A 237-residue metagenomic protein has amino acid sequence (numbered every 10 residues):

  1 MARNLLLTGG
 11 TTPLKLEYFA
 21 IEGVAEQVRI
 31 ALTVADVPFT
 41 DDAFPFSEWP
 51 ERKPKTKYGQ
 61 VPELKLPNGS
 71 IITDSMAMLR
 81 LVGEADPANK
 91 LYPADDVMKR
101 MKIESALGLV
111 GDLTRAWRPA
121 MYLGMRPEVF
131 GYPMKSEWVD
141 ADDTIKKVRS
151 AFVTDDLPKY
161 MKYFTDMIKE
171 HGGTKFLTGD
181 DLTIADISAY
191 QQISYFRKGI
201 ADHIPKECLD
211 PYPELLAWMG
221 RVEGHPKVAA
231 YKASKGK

Functional and structural regions predicted by a protein language model:
R3-K147, E170: GST-like domain detector, emphasizing the conserved glutathione-binding G-site in the N-terminal thioredoxin-like
N4, L216, R221-K237: C-terminal helix/juxtamembrane-tail motif
G83, Q192-I193, R221, K232: Active-site-flanking alpha-helical
N89-D95, K175-G179, P205-K206, A229-S234: Short, hydrophobic secondary-structure boundary micro-motifs
A106-G220: GST-like fold's C-terminal all-alpha helical module
